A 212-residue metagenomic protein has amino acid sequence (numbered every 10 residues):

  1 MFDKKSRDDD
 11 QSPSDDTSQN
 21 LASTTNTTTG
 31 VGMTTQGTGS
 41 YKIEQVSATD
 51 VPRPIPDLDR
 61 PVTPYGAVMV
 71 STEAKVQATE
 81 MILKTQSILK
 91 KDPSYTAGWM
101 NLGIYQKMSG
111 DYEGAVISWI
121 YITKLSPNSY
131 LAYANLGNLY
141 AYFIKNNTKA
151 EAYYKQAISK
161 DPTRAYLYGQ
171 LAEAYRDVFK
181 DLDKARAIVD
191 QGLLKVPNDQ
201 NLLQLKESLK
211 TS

Functional and structural regions predicted by a protein language model:
M1-E80: Long, contiguous interaction/recruitment modules in multidomain scaffold/adaptor proteins
A74-S87, S109-Y121, F143-Q156, K180-Q191: Structural signature of tandem alpha-helical TPR/SEL1-like repeats, specifically the intra-repeat loop/turn
K91, L125-S126, K160-D161, K195-V196: Structural marker of alpha-solenoid helical repeat scaffolds
T96-A97, Y130-L131, A165-Y166, Q200-N201: Helix-start (N-cap) detector for alpha-helical repeat units in TPR-like alpha-solenoids, especially tetratricopeptide
I104, N138-L139, E173-A174, S208: Residue-level recognition of tetratricopeptide repeat
M108-S109, Y142-F143, D177-V178, S208-S212: Register position in tetratricopeptide repeats
Y175, K184-S212: Extracytoplasmic/luminal low-complexity segments enriched in Pro/Gly and acidic/polar residues that act as flexible
